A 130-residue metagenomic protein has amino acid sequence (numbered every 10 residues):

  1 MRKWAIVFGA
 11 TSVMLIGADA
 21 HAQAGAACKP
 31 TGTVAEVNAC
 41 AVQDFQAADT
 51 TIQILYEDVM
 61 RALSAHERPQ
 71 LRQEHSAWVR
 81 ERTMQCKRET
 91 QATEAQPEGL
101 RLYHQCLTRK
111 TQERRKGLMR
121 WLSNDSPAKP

Functional and structural regions predicted by a protein language model:
W4, D19-P130: N-terminal alpha-helical modules
V7-I16: Bacterial N-terminal signal peptides
